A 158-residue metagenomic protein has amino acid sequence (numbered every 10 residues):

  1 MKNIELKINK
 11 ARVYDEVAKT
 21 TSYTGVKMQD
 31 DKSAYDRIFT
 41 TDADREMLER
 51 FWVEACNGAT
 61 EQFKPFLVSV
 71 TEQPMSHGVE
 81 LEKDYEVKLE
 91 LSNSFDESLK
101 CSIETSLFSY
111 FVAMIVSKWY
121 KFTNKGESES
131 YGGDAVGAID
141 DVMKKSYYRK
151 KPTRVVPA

Functional and structural regions predicted by a protein language model:
M1-K100, D134, A138-A158: Conserved short "hinge" loops at termini or chain/domain junctions
N57, S109-K121: Short, hydrophobic/amphipathic alpha-helical patches that form generic packing surfaces within helical domains
K100-S109: Structural motif
K118, F122-K125, D140: Mixed-charge, glycine-accented linear interaction segment located at domain edges/termini
N124-D134: Short conserved catalytic/interaction loops centered on acidic-Pro-aromatic/His motifs
